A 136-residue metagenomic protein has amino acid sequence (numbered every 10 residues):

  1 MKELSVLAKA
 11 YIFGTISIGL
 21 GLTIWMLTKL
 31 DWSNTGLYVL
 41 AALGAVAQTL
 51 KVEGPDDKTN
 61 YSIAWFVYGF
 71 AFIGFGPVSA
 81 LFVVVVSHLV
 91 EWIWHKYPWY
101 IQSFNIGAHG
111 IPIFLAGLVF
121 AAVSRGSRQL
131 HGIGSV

Functional and structural regions predicted by a protein language model:
M1-N60, A64-V136: Short helix-perturbing small/polar motifs within transmembrane alpha-helices
